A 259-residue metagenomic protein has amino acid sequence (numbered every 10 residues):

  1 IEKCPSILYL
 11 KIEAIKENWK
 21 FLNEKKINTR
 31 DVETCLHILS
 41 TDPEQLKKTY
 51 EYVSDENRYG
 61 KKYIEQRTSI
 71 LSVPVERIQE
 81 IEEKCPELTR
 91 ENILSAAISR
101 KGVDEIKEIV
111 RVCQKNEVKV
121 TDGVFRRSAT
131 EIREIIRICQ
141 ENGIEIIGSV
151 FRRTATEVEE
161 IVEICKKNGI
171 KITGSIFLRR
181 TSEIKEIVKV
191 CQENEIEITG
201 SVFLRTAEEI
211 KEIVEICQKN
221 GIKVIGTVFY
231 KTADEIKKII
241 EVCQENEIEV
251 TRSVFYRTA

Functional and structural regions predicted by a protein language model:
E2-A259: Long amphipathic alpha-helical repeat/alpha-solenoid cores
